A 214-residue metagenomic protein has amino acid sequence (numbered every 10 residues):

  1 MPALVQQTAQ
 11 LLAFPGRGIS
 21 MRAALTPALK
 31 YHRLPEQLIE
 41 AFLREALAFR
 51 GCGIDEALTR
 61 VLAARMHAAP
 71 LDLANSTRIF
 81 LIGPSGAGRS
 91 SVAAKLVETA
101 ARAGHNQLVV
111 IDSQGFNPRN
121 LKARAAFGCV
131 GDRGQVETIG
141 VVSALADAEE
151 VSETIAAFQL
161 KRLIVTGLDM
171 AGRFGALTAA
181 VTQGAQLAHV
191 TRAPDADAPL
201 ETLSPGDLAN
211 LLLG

Functional and structural regions predicted by a protein language model:
M1-H67: Non-catalytic terminal/linker segments enriched in charged/polar, low-complexity residues
M1-Q10, S20, L25, L29 (+2 more regions): NTP-binding/hydrolysis catalytic cores, primarily Walker-type P-loop NTPases
R22, I39, D55, N120-R124 (+3 more regions): Amphipathic alpha-helical transducer elements in NTP-driven molecular machines
A41, G134-V142, F158-D197: Conserved beta-strand/loop subsegment of P-loop NTPase cores
R60, A64, A69-A100: Walker A (P-loop) phosphate-binding motif
L73, A100-G104, V130-Q135, I155-F158 (+1 more regions): Conserved catalytic network of the ASCE P-loop NTPase/AAA+ motor domain
F80-A93, A101-G134, G140-L145: Switch II (G3) loop of P-loop NTPases
S143-A148, I155: P-loop NTPase motor core
